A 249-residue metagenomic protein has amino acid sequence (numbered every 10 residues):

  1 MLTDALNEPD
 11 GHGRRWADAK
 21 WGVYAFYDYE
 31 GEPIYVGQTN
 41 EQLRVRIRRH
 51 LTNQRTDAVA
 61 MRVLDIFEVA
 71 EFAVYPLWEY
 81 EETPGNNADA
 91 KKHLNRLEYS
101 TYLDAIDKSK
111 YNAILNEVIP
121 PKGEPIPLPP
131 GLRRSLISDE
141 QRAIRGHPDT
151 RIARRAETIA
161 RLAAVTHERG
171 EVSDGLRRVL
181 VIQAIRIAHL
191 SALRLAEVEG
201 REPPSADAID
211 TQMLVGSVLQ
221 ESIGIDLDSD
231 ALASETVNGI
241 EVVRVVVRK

Functional and structural regions predicted by a protein language model:
M1-A19, Y29-E32, R48-K249: Boundary/linker segments flanking structured domains
Y24-F26, P33-E41: GIY-YIG nuclease signature motif recognition
Q42-R46: A short local loop/turn or secondary-structure capping micro-motif enriched for an aromatic residue
